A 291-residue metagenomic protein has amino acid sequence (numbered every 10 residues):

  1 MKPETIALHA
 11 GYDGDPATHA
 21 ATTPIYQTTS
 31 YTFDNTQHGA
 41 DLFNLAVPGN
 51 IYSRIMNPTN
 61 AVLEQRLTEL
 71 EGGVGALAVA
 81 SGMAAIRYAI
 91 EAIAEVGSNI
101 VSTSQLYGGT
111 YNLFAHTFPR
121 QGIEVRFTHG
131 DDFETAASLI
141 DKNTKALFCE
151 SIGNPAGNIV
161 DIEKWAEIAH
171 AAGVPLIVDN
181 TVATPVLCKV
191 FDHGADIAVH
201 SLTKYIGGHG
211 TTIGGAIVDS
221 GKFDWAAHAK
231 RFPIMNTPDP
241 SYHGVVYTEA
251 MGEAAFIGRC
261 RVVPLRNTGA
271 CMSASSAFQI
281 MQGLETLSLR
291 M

Functional and structural regions predicted by a protein language model:
M1-N50: N-terminal glycine-rich, Lys/His-bearing helix-loop that initiates the first secondary-structure elements of many
A7-H9, D13-P16, A76-M291: Conserved PLP-enzyme active-site core in the AAT-like
S30, N35-R87, G109-T117: Conserved N-terminal alpha-helix of the aminotransferase class I/II PLP-enzyme fold
